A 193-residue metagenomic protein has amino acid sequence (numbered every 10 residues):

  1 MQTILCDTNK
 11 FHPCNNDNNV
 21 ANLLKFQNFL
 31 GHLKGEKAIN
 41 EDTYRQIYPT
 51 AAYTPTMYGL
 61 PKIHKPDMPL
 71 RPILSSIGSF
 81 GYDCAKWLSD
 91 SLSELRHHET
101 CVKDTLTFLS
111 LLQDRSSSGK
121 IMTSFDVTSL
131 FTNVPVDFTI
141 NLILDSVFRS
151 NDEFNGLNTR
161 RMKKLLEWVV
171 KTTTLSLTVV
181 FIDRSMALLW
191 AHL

Functional and structural regions predicted by a protein language model:
M1-M57, P66: Non-catalytic, polymerase-adjacent accessory regions of viral genome-replication enzymes
D7-F11, G35-I39, P66, S79 (+5 more regions): Short amphipathic alpha-helical interaction elements and helix-loop-helix interfaces that mediate dimerization
N19, H64-D67, G78-F80, T128-L130: Conserved beta-strand elements of beta-rich interaction domains across eukaryotes, especially beta-propellers
K25-N28, D83, W87-D90, T107 (+3 more regions): Acidic, Ser/Thr-rich intrinsically disordered and amphipathic helical segments
T50, T56, S79-F125, S129-N133: Active-site-proximal segment of RNA-dependent polymerases
M68-P72: Short small-residue beta-strand/loop micro-motif enriched in glycine and branched aliphatics
T100-V102, R115-L193: Conserved polymerase palm-domain catalytic core
